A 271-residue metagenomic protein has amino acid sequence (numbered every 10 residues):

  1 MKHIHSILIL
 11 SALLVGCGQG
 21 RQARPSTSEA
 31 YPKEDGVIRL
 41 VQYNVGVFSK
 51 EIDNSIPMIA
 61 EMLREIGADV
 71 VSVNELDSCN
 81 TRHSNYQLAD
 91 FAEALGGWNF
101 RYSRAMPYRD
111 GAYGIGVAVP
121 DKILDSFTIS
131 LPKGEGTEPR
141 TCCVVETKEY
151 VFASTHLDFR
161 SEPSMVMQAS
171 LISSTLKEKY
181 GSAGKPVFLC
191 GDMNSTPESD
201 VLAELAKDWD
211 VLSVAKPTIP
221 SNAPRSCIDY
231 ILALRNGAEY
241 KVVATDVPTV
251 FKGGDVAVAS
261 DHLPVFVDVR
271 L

Functional and structural regions predicted by a protein language model:
K2-H3, I7, G16-A94, P107-G111 (+2 more regions): N-terminal, active-site-proximal structural segment of metallo-dependent hydrolase catalytic domains
R21-A30, P163, S174-F188, N194-L271: Metal-dependent phosphoester-hydrolase catalytic domains
Y31, I52, L76-Y150, V242-P248: Structured beta-strand-rich core segments of catalytic domains in phosphoester-bond hydrolases
V37-S49, F127-T128, V144-D158: Active-site-proximal beta-strand elements of phosphoester/diester hydrolases
I38-V45, I59-S84, A118, F152-T155 (+4 more regions): Active-site beta-strand/loop signature of hydrolases that rely on acidic residues for catalysis
F48-K50, S78-H83, R109-D110, R160-P163 (+2 more regions): Active-site environment of divalent metal-dependent phosphoester hydrolases
E51-I56, S164-S170: Structural motif
R64-A68, A92-G96, I123, K177-G181 (+1 more regions): Sec-exported extracytoplasmic/periplasmic mature domains
